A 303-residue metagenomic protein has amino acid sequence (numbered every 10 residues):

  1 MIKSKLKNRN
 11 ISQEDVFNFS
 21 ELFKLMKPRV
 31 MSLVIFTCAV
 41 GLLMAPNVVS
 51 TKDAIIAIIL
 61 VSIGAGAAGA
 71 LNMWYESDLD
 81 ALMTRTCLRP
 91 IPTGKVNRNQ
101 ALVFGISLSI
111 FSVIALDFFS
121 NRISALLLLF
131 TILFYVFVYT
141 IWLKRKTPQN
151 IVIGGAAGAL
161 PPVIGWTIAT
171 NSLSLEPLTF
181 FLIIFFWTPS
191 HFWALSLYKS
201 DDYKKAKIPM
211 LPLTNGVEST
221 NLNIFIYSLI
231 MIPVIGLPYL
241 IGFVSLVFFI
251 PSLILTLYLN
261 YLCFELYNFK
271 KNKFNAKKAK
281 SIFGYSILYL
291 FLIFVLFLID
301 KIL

Functional and structural regions predicted by a protein language model:
I2-N18, Y75-V96, W193-T220: Cytosolic, membrane-interface loops and tails of multi-pass inner-membrane proteins
F36-A39, R89-P92, I153-A169, E218-S219 (+1 more regions): Small-residue-rich segments of transmembrane alpha-helices in multi-pass membrane proteins, especially helix faces
F36-S77, R85, S109, V113 (+2 more regions): Membrane-embedded alpha-helical segments that form the functional core of polytopic membrane enzymes, especially those
D78, F134-T147, F192-A194, Y198 (+2 more regions): C-terminal ends of transmembrane helices
R85-L126, G216-L240: Multi-pass membrane catalytic core of lipid/isoprenoid biosynthesis enzymes
N97, N260-L292: Interfacial loop-to-transmembrane junctions
R98-I168: Intramembrane alpha-helical segments
V163-L173, I230-P238, L288-L303: Hydrophobic alpha-helical transmembrane segments in multi-pass integral membrane proteins
